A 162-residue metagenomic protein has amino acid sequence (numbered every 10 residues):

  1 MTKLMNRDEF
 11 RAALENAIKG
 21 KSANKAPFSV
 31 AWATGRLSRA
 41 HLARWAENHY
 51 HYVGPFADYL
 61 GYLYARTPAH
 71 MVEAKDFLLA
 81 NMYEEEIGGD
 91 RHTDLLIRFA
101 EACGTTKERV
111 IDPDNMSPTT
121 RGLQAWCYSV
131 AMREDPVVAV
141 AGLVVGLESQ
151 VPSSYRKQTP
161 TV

Functional and structural regions predicted by a protein language model:
M1-T2, T34: Intrinsically disordered, low-complexity regions
T2, R7-R11, E73-V162: Active-site-proximal alpha-helical scaffolds that flank and shape metal-associated catalytic sites
T2-S29: Acidic, low-complexity proline/glycine-rich segments
A17-A23, W32, R36-A69, E84-R91 (+1 more regions): Alpha-helical bundle segments that constitute or directly flank the non-heme di-iron/ferroxidase center
F28-A33, C127-S129: A short small-residue
